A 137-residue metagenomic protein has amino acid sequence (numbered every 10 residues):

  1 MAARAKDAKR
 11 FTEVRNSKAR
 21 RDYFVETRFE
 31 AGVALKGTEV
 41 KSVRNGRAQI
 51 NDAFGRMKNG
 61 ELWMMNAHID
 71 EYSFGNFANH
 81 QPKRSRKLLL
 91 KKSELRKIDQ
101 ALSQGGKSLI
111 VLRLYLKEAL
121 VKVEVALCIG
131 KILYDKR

Functional and structural regions predicted by a protein language model:
M1-K36: Intrinsically disordered, Lys/Arg-rich N-terminal extensions and targeting peptides of nucleic-acid-associated proteins
L35-G37, I50-D52, M64, L109-V111: Hydrophobic residues on conserved beta-strands that form the core of alpha/beta folds
K36-N45: Glycine/acidic-rich beta-strand-loop module
G37, M57-N59, N66, V125-I129: Flexible glycine-/small-residue-rich
A53-M57, L114: A structural signal for short hydrophobic beta-strand segments in well-ordered beta-sheet cores
R56-I98: Helix-adjacent hinge/juxtasegments
F77, K131-R137: Enriched for short, Lys/Arg-rich terminal
L89-I132: Beta-rich strand-turn-strand
